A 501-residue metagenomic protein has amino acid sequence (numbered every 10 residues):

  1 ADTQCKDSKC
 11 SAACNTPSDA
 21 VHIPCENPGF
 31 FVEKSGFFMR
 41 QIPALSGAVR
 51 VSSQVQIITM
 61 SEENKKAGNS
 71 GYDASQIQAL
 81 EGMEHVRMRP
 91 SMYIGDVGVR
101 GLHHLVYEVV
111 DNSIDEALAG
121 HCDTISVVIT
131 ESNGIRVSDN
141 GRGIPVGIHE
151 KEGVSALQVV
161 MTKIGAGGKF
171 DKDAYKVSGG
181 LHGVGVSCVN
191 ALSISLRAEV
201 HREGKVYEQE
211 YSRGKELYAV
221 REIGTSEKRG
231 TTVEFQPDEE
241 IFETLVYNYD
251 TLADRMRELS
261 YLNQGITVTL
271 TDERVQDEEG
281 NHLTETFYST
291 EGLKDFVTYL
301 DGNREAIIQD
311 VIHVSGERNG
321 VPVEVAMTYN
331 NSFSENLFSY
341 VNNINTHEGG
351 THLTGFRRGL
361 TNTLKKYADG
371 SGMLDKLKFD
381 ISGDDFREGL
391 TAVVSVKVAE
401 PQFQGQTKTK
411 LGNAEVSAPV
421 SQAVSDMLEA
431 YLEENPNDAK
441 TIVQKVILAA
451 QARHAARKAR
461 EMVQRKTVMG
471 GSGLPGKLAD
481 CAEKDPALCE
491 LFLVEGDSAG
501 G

Functional and structural regions predicted by a protein language model:
A1-Q4, V51-A67: N-terminal acidic, proline/glycine-rich, low-complexity intrinsically disordered segments
V21-P28, V32-P43: Cationic, amphipathic, low-complexity segments that mediate targeting or membrane/lipid association
F37, Q41-T59: Short, Lys/Arg-enriched N-terminal segments with co-localized hydrophobic residues within the first ~10-30 amino acids
S61-Q76, M83, Y107, D115-A117 (+9 more regions): GHKL-family ATPase ATP-binding module
M88-Y107: Conserved short strand/loop->alpha-helix "switch" segment adjacent to the catalytic nucleotide/phosphoryl-transfer site
I144-A166: Short conserved segment of the HATPase_c
